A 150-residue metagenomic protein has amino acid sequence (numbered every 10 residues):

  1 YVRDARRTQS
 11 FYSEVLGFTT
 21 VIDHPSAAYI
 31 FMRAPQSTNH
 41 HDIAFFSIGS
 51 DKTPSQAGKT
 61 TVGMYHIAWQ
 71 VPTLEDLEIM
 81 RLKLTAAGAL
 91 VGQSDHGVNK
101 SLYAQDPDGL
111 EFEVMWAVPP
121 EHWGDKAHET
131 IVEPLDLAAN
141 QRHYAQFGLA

Functional and structural regions predicted by a protein language model:
Y1-R3, T53-K83, K100-L110: Vicinal oxygen chelate
Y1-S47: Core segments of cupin and vicinal oxygen chelate
S10, E14, E78-L82, A86: Replace "anionic and nucleotidyl ligands
R33, A44-F46, A68, Q105 (+1 more regions): Residues in well-ordered beta-strands of folded domains
N39-H41, H66, H96: Histidine-centered active-site/metal-ligand motif
R81-A150: Vicinal oxygen chelate
